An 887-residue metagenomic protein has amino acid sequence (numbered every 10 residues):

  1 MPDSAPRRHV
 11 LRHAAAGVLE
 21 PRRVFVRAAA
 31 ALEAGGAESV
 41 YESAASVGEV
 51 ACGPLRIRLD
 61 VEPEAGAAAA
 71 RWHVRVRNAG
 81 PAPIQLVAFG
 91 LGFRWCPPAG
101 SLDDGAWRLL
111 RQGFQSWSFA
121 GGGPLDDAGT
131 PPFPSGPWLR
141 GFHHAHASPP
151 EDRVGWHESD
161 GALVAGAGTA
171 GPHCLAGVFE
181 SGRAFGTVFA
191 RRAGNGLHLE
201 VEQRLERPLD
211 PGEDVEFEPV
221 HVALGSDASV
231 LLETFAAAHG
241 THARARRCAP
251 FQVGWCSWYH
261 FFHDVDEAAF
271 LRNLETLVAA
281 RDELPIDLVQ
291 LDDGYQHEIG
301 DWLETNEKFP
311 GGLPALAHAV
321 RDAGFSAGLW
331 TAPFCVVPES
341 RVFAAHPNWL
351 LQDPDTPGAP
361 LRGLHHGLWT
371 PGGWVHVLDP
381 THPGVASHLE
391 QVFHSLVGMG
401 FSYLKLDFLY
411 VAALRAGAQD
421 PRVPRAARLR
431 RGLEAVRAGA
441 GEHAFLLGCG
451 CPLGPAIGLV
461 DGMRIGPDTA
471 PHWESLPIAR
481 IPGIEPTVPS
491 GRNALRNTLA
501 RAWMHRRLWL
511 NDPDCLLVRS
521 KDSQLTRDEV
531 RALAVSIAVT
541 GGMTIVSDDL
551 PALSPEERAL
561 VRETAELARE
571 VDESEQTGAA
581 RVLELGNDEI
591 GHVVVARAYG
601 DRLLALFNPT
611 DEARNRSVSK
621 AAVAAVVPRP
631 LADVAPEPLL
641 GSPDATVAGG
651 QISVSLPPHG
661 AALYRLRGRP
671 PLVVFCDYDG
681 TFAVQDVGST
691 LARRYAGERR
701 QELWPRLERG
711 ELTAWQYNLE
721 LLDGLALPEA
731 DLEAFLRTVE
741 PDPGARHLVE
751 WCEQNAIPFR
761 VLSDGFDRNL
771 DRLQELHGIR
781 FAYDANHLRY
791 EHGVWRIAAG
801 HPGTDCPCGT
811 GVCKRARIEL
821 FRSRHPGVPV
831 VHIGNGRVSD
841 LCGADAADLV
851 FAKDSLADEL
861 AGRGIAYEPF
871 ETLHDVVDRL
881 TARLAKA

Functional and structural regions predicted by a protein language model:
H9-R12, L32, S39, S46-G186 (+1 more regions): Polysaccharide-binding surfaces and accessory modules of carbohydrate-active proteins
A51, L139-F251, Q524, Q651-L656: Beta-strand-rich recognition/accessory modules
A67-A70, W156-S159, R531-L533, I537-T540 (+2 more regions): Carbohydrate-binding surface patches
F251-W255, Y259-H394, Y403, L409-P421: Aromatic-lined carbohydrate-binding/catalytic grooves of carbohydrate-active enzymes
F343-P383, S387, R431-A552: Glycan-recognition surfaces
Y599-D601, F607-P670: C-terminal beta-sandwich/jelly-roll accessory domains of carbohydrate-active enzymes
R669-L727: Active-site neighborhood of HAD-like aspartate-dependent phosphohydrolases
P743-P758, G765-A887: C-terminal cap/substrate-recognition subdomain and adjoining C-terminal extension of metal-dependent phosphatase-like
